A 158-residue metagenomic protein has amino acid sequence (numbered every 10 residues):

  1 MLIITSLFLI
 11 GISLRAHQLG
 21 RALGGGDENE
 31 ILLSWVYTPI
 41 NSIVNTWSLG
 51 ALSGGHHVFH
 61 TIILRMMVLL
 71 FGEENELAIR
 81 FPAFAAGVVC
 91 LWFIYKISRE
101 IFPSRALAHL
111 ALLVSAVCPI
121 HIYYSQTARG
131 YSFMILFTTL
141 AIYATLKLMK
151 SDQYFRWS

Functional and structural regions predicted by a protein language model:
M1-E28: Transmembrane signal-anchor helices characteristic of membrane glycosylation enzymes that use polyprenol
T5, F81-F102, L140: Transmembrane-helix motifs of polytopic, lipid-linked glycan transferases
G11-I12, A111-L112, F155-S158: Membrane-interface alpha helices of multi-pass inner-membrane proteins
H17-G26, I40-R65, L69-R80, A85: Membrane-proximal lumenal/periplasmic loop motifs of glycosylation machinery
G26, Q126-Y131: Short acidic/glycine- and proline-prone juxtamembrane loop motifs at membrane-interface regions of multi-pass membrane
A85-L91, A111, S132-T145: Alpha-helical transmembrane segments of multi-pass membrane proteins
I94-V117, L136: Transmembrane-helix signature of polytopic, membrane-embedded enzymes that assemble or transfer cell-envelope glycans
R99-F102, A141-S158: Membrane-interface transmembrane helices that cradle and orient dolichyl/undecaprenyl
